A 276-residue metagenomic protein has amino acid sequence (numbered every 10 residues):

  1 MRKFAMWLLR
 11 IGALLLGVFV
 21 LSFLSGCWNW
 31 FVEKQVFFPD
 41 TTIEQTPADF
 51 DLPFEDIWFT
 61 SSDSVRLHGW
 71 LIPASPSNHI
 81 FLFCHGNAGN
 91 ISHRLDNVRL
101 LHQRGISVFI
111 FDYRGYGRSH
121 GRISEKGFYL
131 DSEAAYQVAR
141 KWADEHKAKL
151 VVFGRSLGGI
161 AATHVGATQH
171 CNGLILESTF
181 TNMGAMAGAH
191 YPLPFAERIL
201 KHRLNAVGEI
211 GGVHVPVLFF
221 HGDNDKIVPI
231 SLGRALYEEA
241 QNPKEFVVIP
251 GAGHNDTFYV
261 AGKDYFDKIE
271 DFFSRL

Functional and structural regions predicted by a protein language model:
F19-T60: An N-terminal hydrophobic leader/cap segment in hydrolases
S62-V138: Membrane-embedded segments
N97, A206, V215, P229-E238: Short alpha-helix in the alpha/beta-hydrolase fold that links the catalytic acid
Q137-W142, A148-P192: Primarily recognizes the serine-hydrolase "nucleophile elbow" in alpha/beta-hydrolase and SGNH/GDSL folds
V213, F219-H221, D225: Short beta-strand/loop motif that positions the catalytic acidic residue of the alpha/beta-hydrolase fold
N224-V228, D256: Acidic catalytic loop of the alpha/beta-hydrolase fold
Y237-N255: Catalytic histidine neighborhood in serine/cysteine hydrolases with alpha/beta-hydrolase-type architecture
F258-D271: Post-His helix in hydrolase/transferase enzymes
